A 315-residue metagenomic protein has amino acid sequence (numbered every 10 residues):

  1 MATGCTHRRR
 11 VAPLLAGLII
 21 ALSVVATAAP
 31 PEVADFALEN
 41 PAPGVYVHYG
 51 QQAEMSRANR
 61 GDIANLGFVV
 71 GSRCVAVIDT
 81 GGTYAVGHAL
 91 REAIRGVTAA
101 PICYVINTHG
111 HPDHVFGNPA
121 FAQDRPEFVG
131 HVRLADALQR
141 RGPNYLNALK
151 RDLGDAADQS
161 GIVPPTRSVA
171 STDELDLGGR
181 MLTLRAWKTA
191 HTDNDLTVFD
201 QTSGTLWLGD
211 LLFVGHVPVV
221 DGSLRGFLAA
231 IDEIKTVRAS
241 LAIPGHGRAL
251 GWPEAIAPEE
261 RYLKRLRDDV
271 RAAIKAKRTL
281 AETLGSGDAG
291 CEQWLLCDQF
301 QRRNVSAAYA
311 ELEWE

Functional and structural regions predicted by a protein language model:
A2-L15: Bacterial N-terminal signal peptides that target proteins for export
P13-V25: Bacterial N-terminal signal peptides
A29-N40, D136-W187, Q201-T202, I231 (+1 more regions): Metallo-beta-lactamase
A42-A93, L196-L208: Conserved beta-strand hairpin/beta-sheet module of binuclear metal-dependent hydrolase folds, prominently
H48-A64, L138-R140, N147, H216-S223: Acidic/histidine-rich helix-loop elements that form or flank divalent-metal/phosphate-binding sites at the catalytic
C74-A76, T80-Y84, E174, M181-R265 (+1 more regions): Metallo-beta-lactamase
H88, E92-E174: Active-site HxH/HxHxD metal-binding segment of metal-dependent hydrolases
T236-L241, A249-E315: Accessory terminal helices/loops
